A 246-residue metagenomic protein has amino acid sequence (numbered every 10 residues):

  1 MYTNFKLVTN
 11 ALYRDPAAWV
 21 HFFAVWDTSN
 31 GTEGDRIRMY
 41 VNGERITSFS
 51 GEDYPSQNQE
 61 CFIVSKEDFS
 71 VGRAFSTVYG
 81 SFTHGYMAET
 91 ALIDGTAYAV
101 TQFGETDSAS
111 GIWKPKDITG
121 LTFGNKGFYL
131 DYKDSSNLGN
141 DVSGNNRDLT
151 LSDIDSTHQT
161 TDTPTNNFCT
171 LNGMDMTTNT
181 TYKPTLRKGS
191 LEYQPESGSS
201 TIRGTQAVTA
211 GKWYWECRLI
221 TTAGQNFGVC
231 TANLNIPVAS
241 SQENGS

Functional and structural regions predicted by a protein language model:
M1-A97, G111-W113, D117-G139: Extracellular glycan-associated modules
M1-N10, P184-V208: Secreted extracellular polysaccharide-interacting domains
S29, E44, A74-T77, G95 (+9 more regions): Generic structural motif
R36-S48, S108-W113, N137, N145-L151 (+1 more regions): Short edge-strand/loop segments of extracellular domains
E60-F62, T180-L186, A239-S241, G245-S246: Short, exposed beta-strand/loop patches in secreted or surface proteins that constitute
T96-E105: Charged, gly/pro-enriched flexible loop segments at helix/strand junctions
T106-K188: Extracytoplasmic low-complexity segments
Y193-S246: Secretory/extracellular carbohydrate-interaction modules and structurally similar beta-sandwich "look-alikes"
